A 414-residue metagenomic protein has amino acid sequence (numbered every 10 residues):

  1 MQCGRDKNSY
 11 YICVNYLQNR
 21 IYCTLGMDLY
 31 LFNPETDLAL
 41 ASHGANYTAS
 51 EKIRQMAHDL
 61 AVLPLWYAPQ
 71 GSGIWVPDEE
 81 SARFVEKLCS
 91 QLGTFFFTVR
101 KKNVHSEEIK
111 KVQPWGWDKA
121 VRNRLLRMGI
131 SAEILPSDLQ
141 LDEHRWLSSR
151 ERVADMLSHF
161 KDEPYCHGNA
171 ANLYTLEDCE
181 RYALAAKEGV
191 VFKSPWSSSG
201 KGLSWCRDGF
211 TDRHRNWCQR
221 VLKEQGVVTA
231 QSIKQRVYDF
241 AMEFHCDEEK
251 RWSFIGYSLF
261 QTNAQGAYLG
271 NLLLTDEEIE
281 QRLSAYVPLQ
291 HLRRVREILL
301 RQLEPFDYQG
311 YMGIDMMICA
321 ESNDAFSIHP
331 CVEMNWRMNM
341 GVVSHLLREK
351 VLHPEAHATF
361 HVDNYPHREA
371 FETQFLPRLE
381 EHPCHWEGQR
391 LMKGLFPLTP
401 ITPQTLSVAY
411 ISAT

Functional and structural regions predicted by a protein language model:
Y22-T24, I53-L63, Y67, W75-D178: Conserved N-proximal alpha/beta basic substrate-recognition cap immediately N-terminal to, or forming the N-lobe
N169-N172, G189-R215, A241, A264-R282: Glycine-rich phosphate-binding loop of ATP-grasp-fold ATP-dependent ligases
A183-W205, G226-R236, I314, E333: ATP-grasp fold ATP-binding core
H214-A267, I318-C331: Phosphate-binding site of ATP-dependent enzymes
F244-I298, N335-H361: ATP-dependent carboxylate/phosphate-activation module, predominantly the ATP-grasp catalytic core and closely related
A267-F326, Y365-G388: A long amphipathic alpha-helix within ATP-dependent nucleotide-binding catalytic cores
H353-T414: Peripheral (often C-terminal) accessory segments that flank ATP-dependent C-N-forming ligase machineries
